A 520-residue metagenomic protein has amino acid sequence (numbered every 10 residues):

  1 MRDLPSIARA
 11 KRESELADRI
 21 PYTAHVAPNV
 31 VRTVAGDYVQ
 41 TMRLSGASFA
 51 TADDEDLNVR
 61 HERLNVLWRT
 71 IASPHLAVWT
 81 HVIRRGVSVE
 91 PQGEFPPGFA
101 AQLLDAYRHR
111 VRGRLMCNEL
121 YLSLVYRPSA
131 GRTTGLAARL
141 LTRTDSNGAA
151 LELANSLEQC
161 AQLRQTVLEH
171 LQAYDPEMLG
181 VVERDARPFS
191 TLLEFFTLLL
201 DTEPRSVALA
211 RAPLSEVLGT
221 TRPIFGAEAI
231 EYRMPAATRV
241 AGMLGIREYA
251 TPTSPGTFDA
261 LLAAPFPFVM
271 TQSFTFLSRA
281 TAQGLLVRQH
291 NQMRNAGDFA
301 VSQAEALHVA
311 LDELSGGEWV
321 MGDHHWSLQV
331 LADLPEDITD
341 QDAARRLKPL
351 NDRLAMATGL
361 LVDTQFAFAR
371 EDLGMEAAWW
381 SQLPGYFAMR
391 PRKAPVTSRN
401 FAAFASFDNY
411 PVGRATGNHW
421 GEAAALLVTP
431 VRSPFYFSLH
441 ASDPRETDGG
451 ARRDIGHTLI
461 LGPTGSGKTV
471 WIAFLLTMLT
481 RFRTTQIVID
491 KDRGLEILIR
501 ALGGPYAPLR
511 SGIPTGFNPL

Functional and structural regions predicted by a protein language model:
M1-G413, G421: Extended, folded cores of ATP/NTP-driven motor/assembly subunits in large transport and secretion machines
Y38, V431-S433, I513: Short acidic/polar mixed-charge low-complexity motifs
S48, E55, W79, I83 (+3 more regions): Switch/coupling segment of Walker-type NTPase motor domains
F49-D53, A149, L153-S156, A343-R346 (+4 more regions): Alpha-helix N-cap/helix-initiation motif
N58, A161, G322, N351 (+4 more regions): Conserved structured core elements
R63, R353-A357, G456-L459, W471-L476 (+2 more regions): Short, hydrophobic/aromatic alpha-helical segments in well-folded domains
Q329-L331, E371, L427-P430, F437-H440 (+3 more regions): Generic beta-strand/beta-sheet core signal
F404-W471, L475: Active-site-adjacent "gating/activation" loops or surface patches in catalytic cores
